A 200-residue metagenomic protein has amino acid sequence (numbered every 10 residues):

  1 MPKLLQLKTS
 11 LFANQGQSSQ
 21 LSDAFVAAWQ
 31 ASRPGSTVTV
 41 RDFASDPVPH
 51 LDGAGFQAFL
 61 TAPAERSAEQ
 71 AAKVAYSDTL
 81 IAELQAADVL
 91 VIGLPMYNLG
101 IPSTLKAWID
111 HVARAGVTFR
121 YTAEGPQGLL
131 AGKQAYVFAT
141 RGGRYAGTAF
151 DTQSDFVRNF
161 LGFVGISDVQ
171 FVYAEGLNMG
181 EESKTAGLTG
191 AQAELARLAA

Functional and structural regions predicted by a protein language model:
M1-L94, I101-D110, R114, A193-A200: N-terminal beta1-alpha1-beta2 submodule of the flavodoxin-like/Rossmannoid cofactor-binding fold
L5, T39-R41, Y136-F138, Q170-V172: Hydrophobic/aromatic beta-strand patches that form the interior of the parallel beta-sheet core in alpha/beta enzyme
T9, T140, A174: Cofactor-binding loop segments of dinucleotide-utilizing enzymes, especially the Rossmann-like FAD- and NAD(P)+-binding
L11-A13, G142-Y145, N178-M179: Short histidine/acidic/glycine/proline-rich micro-motifs that form metal- and phosphate-coordinating active-site loops
M96-L99, R141-G143: Short glycine-rich anion-binding loops that position phosphate/pyrophosphate groups of nucleotides and phosphorylated
A115, F119-R120, S167-D168: Short, structured loop/turn "capping" segments at alpha-beta junctions
Y121-V164: Short, glycine-/small-residue-rich phosphate/pyrophosphate-handling segment
G147-A200: Glycine-rich phosphate/pyrophosphate-binding loop and the adjoining helix
